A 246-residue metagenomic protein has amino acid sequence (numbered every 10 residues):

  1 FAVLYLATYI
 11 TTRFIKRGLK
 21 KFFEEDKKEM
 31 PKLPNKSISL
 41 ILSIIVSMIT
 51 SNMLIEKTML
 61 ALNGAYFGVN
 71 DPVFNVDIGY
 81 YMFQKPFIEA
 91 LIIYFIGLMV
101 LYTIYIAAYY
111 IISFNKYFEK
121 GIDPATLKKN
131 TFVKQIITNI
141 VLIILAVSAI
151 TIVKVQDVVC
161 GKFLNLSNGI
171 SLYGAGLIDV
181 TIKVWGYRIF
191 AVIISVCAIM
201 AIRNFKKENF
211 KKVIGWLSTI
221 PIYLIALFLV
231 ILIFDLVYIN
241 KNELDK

Functional and structural regions predicted by a protein language model:
F1-V76, K85, E89-K246: Contiguous transmembrane helix-bundle modules in multi-pass membrane proteins
